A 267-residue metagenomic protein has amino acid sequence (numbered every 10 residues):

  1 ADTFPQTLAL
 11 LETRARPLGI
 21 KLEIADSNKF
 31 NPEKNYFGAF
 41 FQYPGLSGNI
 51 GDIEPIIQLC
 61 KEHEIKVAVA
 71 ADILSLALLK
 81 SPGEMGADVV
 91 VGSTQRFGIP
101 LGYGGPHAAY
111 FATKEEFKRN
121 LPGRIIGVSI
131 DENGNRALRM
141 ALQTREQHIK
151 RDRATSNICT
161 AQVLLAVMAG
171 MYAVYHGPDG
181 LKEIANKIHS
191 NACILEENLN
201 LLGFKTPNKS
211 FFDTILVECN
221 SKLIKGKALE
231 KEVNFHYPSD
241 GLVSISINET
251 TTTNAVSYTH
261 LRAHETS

Functional and structural regions predicted by a protein language model:
A1-A137, L199, F212, L216: Conserved PLP-enzyme active-site core in the AAT-like
K21-A25, P207, H236: General small-molecule cofactor/ligand-binding pocket signal
F97-L202, P207-K209: Active-site C-terminal subdomain of aminotransferase-like
L202-L229, I247-T250: Conserved PLP-binding catalytic core of the aspartate aminotransferase-like
V233-S244: Conserved PLP cofactor-binding pocket of PLP-dependent enzymes
L242-N254: Noncatalytic alpha-helical scaffolds and linker/capping helices
T259-T266: Conserved small/polar residues in nucleotide/adenosyl-binding loops
